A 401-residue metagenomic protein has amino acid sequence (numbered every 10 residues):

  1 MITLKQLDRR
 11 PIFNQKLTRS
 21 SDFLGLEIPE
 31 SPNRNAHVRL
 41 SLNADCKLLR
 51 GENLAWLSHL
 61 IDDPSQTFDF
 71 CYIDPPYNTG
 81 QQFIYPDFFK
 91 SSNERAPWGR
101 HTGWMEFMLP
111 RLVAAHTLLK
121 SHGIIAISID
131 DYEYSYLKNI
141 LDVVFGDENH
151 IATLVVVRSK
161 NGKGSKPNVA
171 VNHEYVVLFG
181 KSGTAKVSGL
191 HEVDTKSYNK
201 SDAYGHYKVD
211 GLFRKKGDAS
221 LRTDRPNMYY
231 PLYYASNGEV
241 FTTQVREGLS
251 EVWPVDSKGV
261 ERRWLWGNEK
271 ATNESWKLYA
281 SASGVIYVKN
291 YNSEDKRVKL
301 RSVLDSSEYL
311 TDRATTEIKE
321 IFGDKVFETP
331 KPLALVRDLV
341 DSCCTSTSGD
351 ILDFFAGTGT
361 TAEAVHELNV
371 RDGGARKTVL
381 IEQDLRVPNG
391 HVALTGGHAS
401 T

Functional and structural regions predicted by a protein language model:
M1-I73, Y77-P110, L394-T395: DnaQ-like (DEDDh/DEDDy) 3′-5′ exonuclease domain used for proofreading and 3′-end trimming on nucleic acids
D8, R19, A96-P97, H101 (+3 more regions): Conserved S-adenosyl-L-methionine
L42-D62, D312-G349, E367: Glycine-rich adenosyl-nucleotide cofactor-binding module
W56, S182-E320: Active-site-adjacent helix-turn-beta-strand microarchitecture at beta-sheet edges that either contains or buttresses
P64-S65, L112, L118-K120, F145 (+2 more regions): A generic alpha-to-beta junction signature in SAM-dependent methyltransferases
Q66-I84, L141, I351-H366: Conserved proline-anchored active-site loop of SAM-dependent methyltransferases that bridges a beta-strand
H101-V155, V379: Conserved Class I SAM-dependent methyltransferase catalytic core
V169, H173-A185: Core SAM-dependent methyltransferase catalytic element
